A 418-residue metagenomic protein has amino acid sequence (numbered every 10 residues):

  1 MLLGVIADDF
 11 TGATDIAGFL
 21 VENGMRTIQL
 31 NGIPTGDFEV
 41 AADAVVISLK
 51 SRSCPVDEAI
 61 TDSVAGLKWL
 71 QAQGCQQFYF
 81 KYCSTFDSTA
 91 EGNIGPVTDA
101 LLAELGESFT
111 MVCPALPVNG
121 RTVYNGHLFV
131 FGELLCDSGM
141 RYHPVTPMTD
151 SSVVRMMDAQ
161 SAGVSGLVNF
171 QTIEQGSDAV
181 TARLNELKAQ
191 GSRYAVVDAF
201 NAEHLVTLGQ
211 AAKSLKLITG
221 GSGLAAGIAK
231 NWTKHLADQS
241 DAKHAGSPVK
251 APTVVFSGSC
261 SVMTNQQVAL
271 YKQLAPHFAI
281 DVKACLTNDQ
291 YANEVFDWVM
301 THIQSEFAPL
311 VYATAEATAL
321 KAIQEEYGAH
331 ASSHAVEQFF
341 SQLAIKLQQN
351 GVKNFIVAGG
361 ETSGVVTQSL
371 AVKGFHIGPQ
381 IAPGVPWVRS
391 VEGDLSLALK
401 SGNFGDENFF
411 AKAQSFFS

Functional and structural regions predicted by a protein language model:
M1-L2, A59, L67-L205, S418: Cap/lid and interdomain-hinge subdomains that line or gate substrate/regulatory clefts in soluble alpha/beta enzymes
M1-V40, A59-S63, A115-V118: N-terminal basic/disordered segments at the start of proteins
V5-A7, I28-L30, F78-Y82, T110-P114 (+8 more regions): General beta-strand structural signal in soluble alpha/beta enzymes
I16-G18, A90-I94, R121-F129, A179-V180 (+6 more regions): Short acidic, glycine/serine/threonine-rich loops at helix termini
D43-S51, S305-F307, R389-S418: A structural-propensity feature for long, helix-poor, extended segments
F131-W298: Conserved, well-structured core segments that form the ligand-binding/active-site neighborhood of functional domains
V299-A358: C-terminal structural cap/anchor segments
V352-K353, E361-F409: Conserved, well-ordered active-site substructure
